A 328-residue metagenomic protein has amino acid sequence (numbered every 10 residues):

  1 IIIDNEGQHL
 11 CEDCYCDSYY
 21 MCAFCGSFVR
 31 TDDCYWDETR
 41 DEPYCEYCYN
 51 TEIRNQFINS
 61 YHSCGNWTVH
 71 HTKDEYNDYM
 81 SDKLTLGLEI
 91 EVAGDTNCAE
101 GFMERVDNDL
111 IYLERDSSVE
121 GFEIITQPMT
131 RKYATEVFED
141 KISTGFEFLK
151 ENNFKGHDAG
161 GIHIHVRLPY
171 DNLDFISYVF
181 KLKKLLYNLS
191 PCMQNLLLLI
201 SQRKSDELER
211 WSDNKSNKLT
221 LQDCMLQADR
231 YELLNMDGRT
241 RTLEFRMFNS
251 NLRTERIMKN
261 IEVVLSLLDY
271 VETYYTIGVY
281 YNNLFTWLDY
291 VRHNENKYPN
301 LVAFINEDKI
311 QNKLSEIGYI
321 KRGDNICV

Functional and structural regions predicted by a protein language model:
I1, Y15, G26, Y49: Cys/His-coordinated zinc-binding microdomains
I2-H9, D33-E42: Short linker/helix segments within small regulatory modules
C11, C22-C25, D37, C45-C48: Short cysteine-rich clusters marking metal-coordination/redox-active sites
Y49-N152: Terminal catalytic/cofactor-binding subdomain
T85-E89, I176-N251, G323: Aromatic/basic-lined ligand-recognition segments that form π-stacking hydrophobic pockets flanked by Lys/Arg to engage
G121, K155-D171, T242-R246: Histidine-centered divalent-metal-coordination microenvironment in nucleic-acid enzymes
Y133-G145, Y170-L199, R253-L268, V302-V328: Helical (often loop-to-helix) elements that flank the catalytic cores of nucleotide-handling enzymes
F154-K155, P191-S205, D269-N306: Flexible helix-coil linker/hinge segments at domain or subdomain boundaries
